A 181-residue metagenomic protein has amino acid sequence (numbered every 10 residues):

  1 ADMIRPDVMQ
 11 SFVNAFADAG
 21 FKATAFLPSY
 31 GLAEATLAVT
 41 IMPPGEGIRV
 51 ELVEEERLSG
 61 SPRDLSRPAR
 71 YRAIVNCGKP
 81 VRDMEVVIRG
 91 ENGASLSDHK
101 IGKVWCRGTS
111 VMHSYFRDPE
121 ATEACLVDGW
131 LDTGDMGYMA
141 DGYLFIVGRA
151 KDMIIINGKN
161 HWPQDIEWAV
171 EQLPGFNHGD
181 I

Functional and structural regions predicted by a protein language model:
A1, G31, G78, D135 (+1 more regions): Active-site glycine-centered loops adjacent to acidic/histidine catalytic or metal-binding residues that shape
A1-Y71, E85-V86, N92-A94: Gly/Ser/Thr-rich phosphate-binding loop
D2-R5, V75-N76, W105, I156-N160: Hydrophobic alpha-helical scaffolding
E56-I74, A94, S110-G134, A150-K151 (+1 more regions): Conserved ANL (AMP-binding/adenylate-forming) active-site segment centered on the GW(Y/F)…HTG consensus within
N76-D83, L131: Short coil-to-beta-strand transition motifs
R89-G90, T133, Y138: Hydrophobic alpha-helical segments, especially N-terminal targeting/anchoring helices
G108, H113-P119, E123-A124, M136-I181: AMP-binding/adenylate-forming catalytic core of the ANL superfamily
